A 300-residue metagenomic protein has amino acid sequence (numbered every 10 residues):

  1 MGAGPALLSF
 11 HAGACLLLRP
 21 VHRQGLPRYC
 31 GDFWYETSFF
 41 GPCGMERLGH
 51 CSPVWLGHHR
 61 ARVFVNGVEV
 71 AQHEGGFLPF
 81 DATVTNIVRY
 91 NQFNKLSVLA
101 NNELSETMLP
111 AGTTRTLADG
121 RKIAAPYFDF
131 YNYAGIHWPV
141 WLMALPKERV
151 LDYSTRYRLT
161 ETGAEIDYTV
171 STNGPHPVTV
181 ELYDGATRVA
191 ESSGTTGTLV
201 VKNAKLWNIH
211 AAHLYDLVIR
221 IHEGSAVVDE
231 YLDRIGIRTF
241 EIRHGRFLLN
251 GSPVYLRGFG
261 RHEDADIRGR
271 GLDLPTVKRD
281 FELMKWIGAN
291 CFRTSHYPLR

Functional and structural regions predicted by a protein language model:
M1-R300: Secreted/periplasmic carbohydrate-active enzymes, especially glycoside hydrolases
